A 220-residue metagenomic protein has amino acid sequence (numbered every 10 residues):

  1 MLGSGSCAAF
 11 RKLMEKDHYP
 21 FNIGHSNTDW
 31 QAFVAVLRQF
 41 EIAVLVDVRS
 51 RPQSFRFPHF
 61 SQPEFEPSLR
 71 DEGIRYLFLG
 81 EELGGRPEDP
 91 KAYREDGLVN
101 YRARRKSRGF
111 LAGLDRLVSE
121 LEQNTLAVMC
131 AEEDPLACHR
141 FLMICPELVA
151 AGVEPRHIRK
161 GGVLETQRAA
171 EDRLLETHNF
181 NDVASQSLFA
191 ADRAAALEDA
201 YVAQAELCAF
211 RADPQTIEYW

Functional and structural regions predicted by a protein language model:
L2-S6: Low-complexity, intrinsically disordered Ser/Thr/Pro- and acidic-rich segments
C7-W220: Residues lining hydrophobic/aromatic ligand-binding pockets adjacent to catalytic sites
